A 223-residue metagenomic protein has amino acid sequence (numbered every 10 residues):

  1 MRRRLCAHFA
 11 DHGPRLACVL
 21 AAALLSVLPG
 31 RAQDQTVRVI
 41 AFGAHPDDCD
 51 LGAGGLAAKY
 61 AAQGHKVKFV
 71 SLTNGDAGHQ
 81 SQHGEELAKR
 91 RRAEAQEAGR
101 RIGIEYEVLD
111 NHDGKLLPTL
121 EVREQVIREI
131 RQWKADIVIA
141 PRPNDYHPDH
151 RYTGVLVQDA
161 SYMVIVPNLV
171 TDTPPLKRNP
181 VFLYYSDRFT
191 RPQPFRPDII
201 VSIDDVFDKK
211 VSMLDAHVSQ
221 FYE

Functional and structural regions predicted by a protein language model:
M1-H12: N-terminal secretory signal peptides that target proteins for export/translocation
R2-R3, L20-A21, L28, A32-F42 (+1 more regions): Metal-dependent de-N-acetylase/amidase catalytic core
C6-H8, V19, A95: General helical structural elements
A10-P14, G52, I200: Intrinsic disorder/low-complexity detector
D11-V27: Bacterial N-terminal signal peptides
A32-W133, V155, M163: Active-site rim/loop-helix segments in enzyme catalytic domains that contact anionic ligands
